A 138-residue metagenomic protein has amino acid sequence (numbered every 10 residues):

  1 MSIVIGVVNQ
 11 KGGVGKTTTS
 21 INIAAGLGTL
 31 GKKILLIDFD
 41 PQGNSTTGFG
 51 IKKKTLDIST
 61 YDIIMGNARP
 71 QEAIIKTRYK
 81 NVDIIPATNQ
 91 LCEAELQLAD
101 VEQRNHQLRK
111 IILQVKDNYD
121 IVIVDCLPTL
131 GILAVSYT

Functional and structural regions predicted by a protein language model:
M1-Y137: P-loop NTP-binding core
